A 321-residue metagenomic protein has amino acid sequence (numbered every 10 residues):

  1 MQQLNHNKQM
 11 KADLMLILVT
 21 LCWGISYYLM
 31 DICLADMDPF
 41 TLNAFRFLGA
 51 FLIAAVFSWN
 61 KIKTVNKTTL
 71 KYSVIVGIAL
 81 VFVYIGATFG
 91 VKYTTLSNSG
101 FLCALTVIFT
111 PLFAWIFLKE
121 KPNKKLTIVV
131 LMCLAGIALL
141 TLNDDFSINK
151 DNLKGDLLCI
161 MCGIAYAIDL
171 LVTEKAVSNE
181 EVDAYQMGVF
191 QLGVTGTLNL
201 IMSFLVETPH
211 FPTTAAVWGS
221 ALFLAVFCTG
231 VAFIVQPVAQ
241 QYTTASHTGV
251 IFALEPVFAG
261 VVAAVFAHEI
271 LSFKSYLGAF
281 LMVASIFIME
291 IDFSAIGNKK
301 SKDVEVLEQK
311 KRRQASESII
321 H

Functional and structural regions predicted by a protein language model:
Q2, I25, L29-I32, D36 (+6 more regions): Membrane-interface helix-cap regions at the ends of transmembrane helices in multi-pass membrane proteins
Q2-N5, L14, N43-L48, N143 (+2 more regions): C-terminal-most transmembrane helix of multi-pass membrane proteins
K11, D36-F82, F109, A165-V172 (+3 more regions): Transmembrane alpha-helices of multi-pass small-molecule transport proteins
C22, S26-Y27, S58-C103, L139 (+1 more regions): Specific transmembrane alpha-helical segments of multi-pass solute transporters/efflux pumps, especially DMT/EamA
N43-F45, S99-L105, T173-G196, T229-V265: Helix-helix packing/entry segments at the starts of transmembrane helices
I53-I62, T106-L131, V257-L277: C-terminal transmembrane-helix exit sites in multi-pass transporters
A54, T110-P111, I116, S147-V206 (+1 more regions): Transmembrane alpha-helical segments that form core, pore/gating elements of small-molecule transporters/exporters
A54, V74, L80, K125-D144 (+3 more regions): Hydrophobic transmembrane alpha-helices of multi-pass small-molecule transport proteins
